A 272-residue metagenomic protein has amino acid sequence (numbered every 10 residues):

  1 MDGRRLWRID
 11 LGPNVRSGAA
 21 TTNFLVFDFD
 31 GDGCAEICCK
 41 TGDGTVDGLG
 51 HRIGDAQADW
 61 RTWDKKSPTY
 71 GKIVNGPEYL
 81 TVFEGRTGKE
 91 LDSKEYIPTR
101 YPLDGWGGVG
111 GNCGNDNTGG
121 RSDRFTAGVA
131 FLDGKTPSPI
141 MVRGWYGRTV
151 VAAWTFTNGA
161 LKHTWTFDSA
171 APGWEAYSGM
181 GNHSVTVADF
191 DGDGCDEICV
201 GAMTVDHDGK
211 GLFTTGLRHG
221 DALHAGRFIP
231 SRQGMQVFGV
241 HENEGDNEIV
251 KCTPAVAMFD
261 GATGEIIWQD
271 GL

Functional and structural regions predicted by a protein language model:
M1-L272: Beta-propeller-forming repeat regions
